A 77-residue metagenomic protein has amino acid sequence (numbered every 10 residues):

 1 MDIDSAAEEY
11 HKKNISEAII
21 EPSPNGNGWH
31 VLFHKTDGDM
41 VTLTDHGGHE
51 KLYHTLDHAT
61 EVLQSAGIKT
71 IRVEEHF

Functional and structural regions predicted by a protein language model:
M1-K13: Negatively charged, low-complexity tracts enriched in Asp/Glu with abundant Ser/Thr
Y10-K12, S23-N25, K35, L63-S65: A generic structural signal for short, solvent-exposed coil/turn residues that cap or connect secondary-structure
N14-I15, I68: A broad structural signal for short, well-ordered beta-strand segments within beta-sheet-rich domains
S16-I20: A short linear hydrophobic-aromatic micro-motif
E21-G48: Short aromatic-glycine-(Arg/Gly/Cys) micro-motifs in beta-strand/loop hairpins
E50, H76: Electrostatic, structured charged patches in enzyme active sites and in nucleic-acid/phosphate-binding
H54-G67: A short, charged, amphipathic alpha-helix used as a generic interaction element across diverse proteins
A66-E75: A short amphipathic beta-strand at an alpha->beta junction
